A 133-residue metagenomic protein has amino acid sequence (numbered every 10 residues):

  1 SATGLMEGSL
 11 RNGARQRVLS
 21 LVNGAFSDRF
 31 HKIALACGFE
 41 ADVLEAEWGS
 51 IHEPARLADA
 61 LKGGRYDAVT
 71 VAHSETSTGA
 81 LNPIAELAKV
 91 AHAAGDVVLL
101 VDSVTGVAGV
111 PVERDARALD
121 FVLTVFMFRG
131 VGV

Functional and structural regions predicted by a protein language model:
S1: Electropositive, gly/pro-rich neighborhoods at or near active sites that engage anionic ligands
G4-V133: Conserved PLP-enzyme active-site core in the AAT-like
